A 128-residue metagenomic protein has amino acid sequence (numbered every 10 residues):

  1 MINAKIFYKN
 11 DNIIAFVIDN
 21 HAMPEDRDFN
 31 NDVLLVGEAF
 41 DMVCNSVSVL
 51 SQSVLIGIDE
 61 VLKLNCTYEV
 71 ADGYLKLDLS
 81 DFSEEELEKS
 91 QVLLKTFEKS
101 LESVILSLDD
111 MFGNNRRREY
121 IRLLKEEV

Functional and structural regions predicted by a protein language model:
M1-M42, Q52-V128: N-terminal intrinsically disordered, cationic/polar leader segments that include organellar targeting peptides
N45-V47: A short mixed-secondary-structure module that forms the rim of ligand-binding clefts
